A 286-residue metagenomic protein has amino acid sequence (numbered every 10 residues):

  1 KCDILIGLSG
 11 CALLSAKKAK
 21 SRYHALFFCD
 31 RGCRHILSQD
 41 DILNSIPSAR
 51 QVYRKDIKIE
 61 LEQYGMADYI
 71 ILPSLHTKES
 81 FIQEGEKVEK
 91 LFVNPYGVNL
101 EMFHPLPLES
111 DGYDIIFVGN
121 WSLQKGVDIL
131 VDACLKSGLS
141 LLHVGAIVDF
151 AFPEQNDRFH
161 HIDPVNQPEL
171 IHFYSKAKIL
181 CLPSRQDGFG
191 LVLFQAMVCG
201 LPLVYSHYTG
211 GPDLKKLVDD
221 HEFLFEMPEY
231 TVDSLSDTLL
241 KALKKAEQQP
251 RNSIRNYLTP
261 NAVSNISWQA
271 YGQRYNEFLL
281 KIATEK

Functional and structural regions predicted by a protein language model:
A25-K58: Acceptor-binding helix/loop patch of EC 2.4 sugar-transfer enzymes, predominantly nucleotide-sugar-dependent
Y64, H172-A177: Short alpha-helical donor nucleotide-sugar binding micro-motif in glycosyltransferases
H76, G97: Carbohydrate-associated surface elements
P107-K125, V131-K136: Conserved donor-binding/catalytic core segment of Leloir-type glycosyltransferases
F150-I171: Nucleotide-activated donor-binding/catalytic signature segment of Leloir-type glycosyltransferases, i.e., the conserved
R185: Aromatic "clamp/platform" in nucleotide-sugar-dependent glycosyltransferases that forms part of the donor/acceptor
P202-H207: Short hydrophobic beta-strand element within catalytic cores of glycosyltransferases and related nucleotide-activated
P212-K241: Change "using UDP/GDP/dTDP sugars" to "using nucleotide sugars
